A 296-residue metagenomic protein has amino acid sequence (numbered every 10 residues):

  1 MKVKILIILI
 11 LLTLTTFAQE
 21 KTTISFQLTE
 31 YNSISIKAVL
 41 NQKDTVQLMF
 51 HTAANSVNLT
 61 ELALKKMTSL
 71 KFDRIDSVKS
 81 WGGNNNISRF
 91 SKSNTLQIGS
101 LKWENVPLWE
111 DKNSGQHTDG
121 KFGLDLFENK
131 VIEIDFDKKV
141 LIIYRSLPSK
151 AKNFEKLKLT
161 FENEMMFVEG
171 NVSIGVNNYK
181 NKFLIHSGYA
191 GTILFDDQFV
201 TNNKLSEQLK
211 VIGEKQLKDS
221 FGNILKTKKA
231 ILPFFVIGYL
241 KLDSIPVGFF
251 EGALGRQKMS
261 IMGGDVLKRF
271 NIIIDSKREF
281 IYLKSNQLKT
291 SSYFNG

Functional and structural regions predicted by a protein language model:
M1-T23: Bacterial Sec-dependent N-terminal signal peptides
A18-G296: Pepsin/retropepsin-fold aspartyl endopeptidases
